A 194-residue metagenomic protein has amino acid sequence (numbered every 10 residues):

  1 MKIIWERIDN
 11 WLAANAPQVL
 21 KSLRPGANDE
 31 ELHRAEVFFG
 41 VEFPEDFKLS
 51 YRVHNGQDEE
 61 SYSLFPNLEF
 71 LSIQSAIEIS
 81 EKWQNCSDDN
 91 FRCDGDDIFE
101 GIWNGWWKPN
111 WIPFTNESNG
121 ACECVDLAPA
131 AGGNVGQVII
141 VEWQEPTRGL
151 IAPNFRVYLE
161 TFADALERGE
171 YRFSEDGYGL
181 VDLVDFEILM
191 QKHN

Functional and structural regions predicted by a protein language model:
M1-S118, F173, I188-N194: A surface-exposed partner-binding patch
V53, T115-E117, A128, V141-W143 (+1 more regions): Structured loops at beta-to-helix junctions and adjacent beta-edge loops in soluble globular domains
Q57, G120, A131, Q144 (+1 more regions): Short loop/turn segments at secondary-structure transitions that flank enzyme active sites
S72-S75, D126, N154: Helix N-cap / beta->alpha transition motif
G101, G105-K108, G132, G149-A152: Short, amphipathic alpha-helical segments
E123-W143: Low-complexity, glycine/alanine/valine/leucine- and proline-rich hydrophobic stretches
I140-L166: A recognition module on extended beta-rich or small alphabeta surfaces enriched in W/G with H and D/E
L159-N194: Long, compositionally biased interface segments
